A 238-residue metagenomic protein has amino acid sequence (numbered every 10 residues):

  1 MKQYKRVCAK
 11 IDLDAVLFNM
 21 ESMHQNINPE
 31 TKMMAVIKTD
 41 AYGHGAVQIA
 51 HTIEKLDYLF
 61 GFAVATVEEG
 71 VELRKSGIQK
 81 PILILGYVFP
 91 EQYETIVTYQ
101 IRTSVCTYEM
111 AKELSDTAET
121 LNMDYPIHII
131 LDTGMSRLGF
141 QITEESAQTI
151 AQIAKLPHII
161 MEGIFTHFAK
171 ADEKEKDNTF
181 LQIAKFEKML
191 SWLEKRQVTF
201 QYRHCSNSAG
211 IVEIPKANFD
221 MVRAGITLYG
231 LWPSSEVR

Functional and structural regions predicted by a protein language model:
M1-R102, Y108, D116, I160: A charged N-terminal "starter" segment
Y4-K5, T39-L56, D116-T117, Y125 (+1 more regions): Active-site loop/helix belt of alpha/beta enzymes
E30, D124-P126: Short, flexible active-site-proximal loops enriched in glycine and acidic residues
F62, R102-T103, R203, V222: Short, well-ordered beta-strand core segments
R102-K112, I142-Q148: Glycine-rich anion/phosphate-binding loops
V105-T107, T120-M123: Replace "Mg2+/Mn2+-dependent" with "divalent metal-dependent
